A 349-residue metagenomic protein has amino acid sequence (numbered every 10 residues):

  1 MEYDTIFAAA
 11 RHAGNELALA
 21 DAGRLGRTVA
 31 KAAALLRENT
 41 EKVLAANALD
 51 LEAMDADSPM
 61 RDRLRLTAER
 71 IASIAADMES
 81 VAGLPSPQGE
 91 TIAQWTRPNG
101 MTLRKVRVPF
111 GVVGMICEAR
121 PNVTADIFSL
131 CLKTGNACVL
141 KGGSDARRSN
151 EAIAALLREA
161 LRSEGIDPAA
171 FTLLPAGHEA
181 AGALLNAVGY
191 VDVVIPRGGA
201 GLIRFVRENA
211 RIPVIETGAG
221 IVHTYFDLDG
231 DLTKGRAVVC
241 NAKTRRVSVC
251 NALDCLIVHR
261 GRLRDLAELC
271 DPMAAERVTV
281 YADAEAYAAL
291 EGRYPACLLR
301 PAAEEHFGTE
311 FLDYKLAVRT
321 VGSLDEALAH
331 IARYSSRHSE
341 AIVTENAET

Functional and structural regions predicted by a protein language model:
M1-K105, L130: N-terminal Rossmann-like NAD(P)+-binding subdomain of aldehyde/semialdehyde dehydrogenases
Y3, A22, L232, L263 (+2 more regions): Residues at or immediately preceding the N-termini of alpha-helices
A18-L19, L228, T320, V343: A structural signal for short, well-ordered beta-strand elements
A22-G26, Q88, G165-F171, V247-A252 (+2 more regions): Flexible, glycine/charged-enriched surface loops at secondary-structure junctions
G83, I92-T233: Rossmann-like NAD(P) dinucleotide-binding subdomain of oxidoreductase/dehydrogenase enzymes
A119-N122, D126-A137, A152, L156 (+2 more regions): ALDH superfamily catalytic-core signature
P301-T349: Conserved C-terminal structural/oligomerization subdomain of aldehyde/semialdehyde dehydrogenase
